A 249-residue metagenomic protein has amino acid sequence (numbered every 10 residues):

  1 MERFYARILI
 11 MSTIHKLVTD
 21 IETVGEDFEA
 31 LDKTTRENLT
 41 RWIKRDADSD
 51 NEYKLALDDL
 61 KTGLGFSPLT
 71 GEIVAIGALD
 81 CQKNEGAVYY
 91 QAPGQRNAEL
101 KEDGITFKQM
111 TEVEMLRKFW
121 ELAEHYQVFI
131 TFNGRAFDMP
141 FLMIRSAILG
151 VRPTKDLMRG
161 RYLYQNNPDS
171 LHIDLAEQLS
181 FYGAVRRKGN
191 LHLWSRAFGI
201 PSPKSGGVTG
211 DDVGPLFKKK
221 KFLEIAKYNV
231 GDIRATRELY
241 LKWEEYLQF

Functional and structural regions predicted by a protein language model:
M1-I10: Short, Lys/Arg-enriched N-terminal segments with co-localized hydrophobic residues within the first ~10-30 amino acids
Y5-A6, K54, L223: Compositionally biased, low-structure terminal segments
I8, L60-G63, Y162, K220: Generic hydrophobic alpha-helical membrane-segment signal
I10-M115, E121: Conserved RNase H-like, two-metal-ion catalytic cores of nucleic-acid enzymes
S12-H15, G71-I105, Q109, W120-K227 (+1 more regions): Metal-dependent phosphoesterase core characteristic of DEDDh/y 3'-5' exonuclease domains
